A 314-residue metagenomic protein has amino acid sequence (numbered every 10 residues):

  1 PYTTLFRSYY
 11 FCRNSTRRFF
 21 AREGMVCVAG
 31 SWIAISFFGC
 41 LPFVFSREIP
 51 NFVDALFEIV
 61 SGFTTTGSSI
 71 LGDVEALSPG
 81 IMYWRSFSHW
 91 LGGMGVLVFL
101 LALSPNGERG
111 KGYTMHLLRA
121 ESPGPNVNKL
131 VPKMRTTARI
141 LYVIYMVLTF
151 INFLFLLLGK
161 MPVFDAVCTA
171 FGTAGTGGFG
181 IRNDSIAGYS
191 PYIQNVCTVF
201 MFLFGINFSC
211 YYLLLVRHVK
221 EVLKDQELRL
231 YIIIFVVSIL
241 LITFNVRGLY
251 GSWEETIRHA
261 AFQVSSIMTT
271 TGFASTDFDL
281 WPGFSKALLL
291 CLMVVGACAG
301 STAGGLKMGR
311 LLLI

Functional and structural regions predicted by a protein language model:
P1-I314: Membrane-proximal intracellular helices of multi-pass ion channels
